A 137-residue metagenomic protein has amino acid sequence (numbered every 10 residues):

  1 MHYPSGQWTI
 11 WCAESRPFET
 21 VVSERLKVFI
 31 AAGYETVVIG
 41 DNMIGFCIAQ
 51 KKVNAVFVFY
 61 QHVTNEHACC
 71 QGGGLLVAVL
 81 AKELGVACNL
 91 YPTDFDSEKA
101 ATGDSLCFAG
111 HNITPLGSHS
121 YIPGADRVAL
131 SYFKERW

Functional and structural regions predicted by a protein language model:
M1-R25: Catalytic core of membrane glycerolipid acyltransferases/transacylases, capturing the structured, soluble-facing
R16-W137: Conserved phosphate- and dinucleotide-binding cores of soluble alpha/beta proteins, encompassing both enzyme active
